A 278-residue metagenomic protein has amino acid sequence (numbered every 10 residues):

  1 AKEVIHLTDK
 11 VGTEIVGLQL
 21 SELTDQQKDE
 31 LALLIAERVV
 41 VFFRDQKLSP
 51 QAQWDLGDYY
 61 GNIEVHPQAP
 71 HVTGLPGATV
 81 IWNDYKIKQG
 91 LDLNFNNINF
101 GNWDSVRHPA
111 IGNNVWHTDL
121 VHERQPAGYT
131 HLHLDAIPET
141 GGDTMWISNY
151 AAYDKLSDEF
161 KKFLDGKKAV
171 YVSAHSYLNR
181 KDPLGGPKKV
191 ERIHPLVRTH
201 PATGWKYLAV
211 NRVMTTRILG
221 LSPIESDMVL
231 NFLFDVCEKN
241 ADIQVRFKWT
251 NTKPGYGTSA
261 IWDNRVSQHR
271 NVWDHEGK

Functional and structural regions predicted by a protein language model:
K2-I261, R265-K278: Fe(II)/2-oxoglutarate oxygenase catalytic core
